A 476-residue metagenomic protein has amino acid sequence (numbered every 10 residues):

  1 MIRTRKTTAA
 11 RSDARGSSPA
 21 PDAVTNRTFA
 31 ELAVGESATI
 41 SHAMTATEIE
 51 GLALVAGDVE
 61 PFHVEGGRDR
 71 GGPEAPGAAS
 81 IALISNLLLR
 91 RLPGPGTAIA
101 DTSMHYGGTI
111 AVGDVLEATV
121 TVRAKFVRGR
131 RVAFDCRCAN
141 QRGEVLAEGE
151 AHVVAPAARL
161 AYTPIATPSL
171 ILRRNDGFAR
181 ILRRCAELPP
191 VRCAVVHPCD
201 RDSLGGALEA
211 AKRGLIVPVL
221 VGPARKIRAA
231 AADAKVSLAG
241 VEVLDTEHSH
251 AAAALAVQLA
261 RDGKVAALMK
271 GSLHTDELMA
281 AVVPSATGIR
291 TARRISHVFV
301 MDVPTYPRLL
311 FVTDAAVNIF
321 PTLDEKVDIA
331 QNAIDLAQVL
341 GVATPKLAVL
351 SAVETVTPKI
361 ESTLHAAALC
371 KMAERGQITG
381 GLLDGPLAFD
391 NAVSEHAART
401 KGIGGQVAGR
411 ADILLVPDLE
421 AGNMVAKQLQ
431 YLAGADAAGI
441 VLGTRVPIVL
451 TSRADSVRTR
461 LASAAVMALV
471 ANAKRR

Functional and structural regions predicted by a protein language model:
I2-R11, R15-A98, A158-L160: Hot-dog-fold acyl-thioester-processing enzymes
I2-R11, R15-V34, I110-L172: HotDog/MaoC-like acyl-thioester-processing domains
T25-N26, D101-G107: Short structured motifs
E36, I40, P95-T102, L116 (+2 more regions): A generic structural signal for short beta-strands and their flanking turns/coil linkers
T39-S41, S103, E148-H152: Well-ordered beta-strand positions in beta-sheet-rich domains
M44, G108, C138-N140, G149-A155 (+3 more regions): Short, structured patches in soluble enzyme cores that scaffold and shape functional sites
A100-D101, D135, L347-L350: Beta-strand segments within the central parallel beta-sheet cores of soluble alpha/beta enzyme folds
I171-V219, P223-V407, A411-R476: Anion-binding alpha/beta catalytic cores of soluble intermediary-metabolism enzymes, centered on
